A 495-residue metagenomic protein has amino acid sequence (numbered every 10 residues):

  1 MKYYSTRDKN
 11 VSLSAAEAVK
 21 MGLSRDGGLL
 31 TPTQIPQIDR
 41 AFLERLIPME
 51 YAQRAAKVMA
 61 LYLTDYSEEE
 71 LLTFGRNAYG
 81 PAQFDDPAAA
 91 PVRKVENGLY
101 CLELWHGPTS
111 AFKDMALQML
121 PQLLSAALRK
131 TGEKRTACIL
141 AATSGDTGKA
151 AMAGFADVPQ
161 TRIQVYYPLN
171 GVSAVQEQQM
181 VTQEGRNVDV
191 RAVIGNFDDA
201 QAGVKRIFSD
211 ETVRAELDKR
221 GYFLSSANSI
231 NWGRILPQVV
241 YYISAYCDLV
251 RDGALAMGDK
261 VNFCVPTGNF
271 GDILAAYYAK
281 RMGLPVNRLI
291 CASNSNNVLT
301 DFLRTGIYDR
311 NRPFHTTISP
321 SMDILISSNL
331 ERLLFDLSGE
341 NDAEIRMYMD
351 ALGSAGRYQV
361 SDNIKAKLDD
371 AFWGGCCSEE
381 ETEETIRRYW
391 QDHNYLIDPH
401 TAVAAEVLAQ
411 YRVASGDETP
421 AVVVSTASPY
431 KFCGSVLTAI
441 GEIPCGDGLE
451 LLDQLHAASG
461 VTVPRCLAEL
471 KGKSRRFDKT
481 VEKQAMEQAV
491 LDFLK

Functional and structural regions predicted by a protein language model:
M1-K495: PLP-dependent amino-acid enzyme catalytic core
